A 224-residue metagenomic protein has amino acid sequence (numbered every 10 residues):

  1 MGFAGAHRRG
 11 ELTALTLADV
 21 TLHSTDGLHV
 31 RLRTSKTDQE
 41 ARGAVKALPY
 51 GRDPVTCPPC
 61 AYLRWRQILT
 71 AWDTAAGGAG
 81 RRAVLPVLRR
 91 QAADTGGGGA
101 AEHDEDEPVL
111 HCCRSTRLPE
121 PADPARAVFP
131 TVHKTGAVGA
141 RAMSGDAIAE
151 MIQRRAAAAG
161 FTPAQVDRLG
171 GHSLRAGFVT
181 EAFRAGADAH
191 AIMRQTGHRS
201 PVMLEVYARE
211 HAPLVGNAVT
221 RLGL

Functional and structural regions predicted by a protein language model:
M1-G10, T180-E181: Short pre-functional
A6-L15, I192: Alpha-helix N-cap/helix-start motif at helix boundaries, enriched for small hydrophobics
H23-V138, D146-M151, R155: Basic, alpha-helical nucleic-acid-contacting "clamp/cap" segments
L63-R64, S144, A159, R168: Charged, surface-exposed interaction regions in soluble eukaryotic proteins
A149-R194, P213: Short, basic (Lys/Arg/His-rich) helix/loop patches that form interaction surfaces in the mid-to-C-terminal regions
T196-R221: Catalytic-site neighborhood detector that most strongly recognizes the C-terminal catalytic loop/helix of tyrosine
